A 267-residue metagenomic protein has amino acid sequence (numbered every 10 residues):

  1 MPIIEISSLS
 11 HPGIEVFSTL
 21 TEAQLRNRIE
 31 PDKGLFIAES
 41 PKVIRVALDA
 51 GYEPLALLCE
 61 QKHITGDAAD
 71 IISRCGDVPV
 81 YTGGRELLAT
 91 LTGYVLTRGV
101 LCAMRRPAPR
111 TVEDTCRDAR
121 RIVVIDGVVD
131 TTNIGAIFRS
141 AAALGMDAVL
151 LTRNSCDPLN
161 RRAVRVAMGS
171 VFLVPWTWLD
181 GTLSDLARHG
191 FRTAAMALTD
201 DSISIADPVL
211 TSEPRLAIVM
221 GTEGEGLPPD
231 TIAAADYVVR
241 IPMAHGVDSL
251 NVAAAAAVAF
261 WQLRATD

Functional and structural regions predicted by a protein language model:
M1-D67, S155-C156: Boundary-proximal intrinsically disordered activation/regulatory segments immediately upstream of a helical core
I4, D49, T82, R105-D201: RNA substrate-binding interface of SAM-dependent RNA methyltransferases
I6, F36, D126-G127, T152-R153 (+3 more regions): Glycine- and other small-residue-rich loops at beta-strand/loop junctions that grip anionic moieties
G66-D77, R162, D230-T231: Short, aromatic/basic amphipathic alpha-helical patches
R74-G93: A glycine-rich helix N-cap at a beta->alpha junction
C102, S140-L144, R153-F172, P229-D267: Structured adenosyl-cofactor binding patch, chiefly the S-adenosyl-L-methionine
A195-V247: Active-site/ligand-binding-proximal alpha/beta "capping" segment
